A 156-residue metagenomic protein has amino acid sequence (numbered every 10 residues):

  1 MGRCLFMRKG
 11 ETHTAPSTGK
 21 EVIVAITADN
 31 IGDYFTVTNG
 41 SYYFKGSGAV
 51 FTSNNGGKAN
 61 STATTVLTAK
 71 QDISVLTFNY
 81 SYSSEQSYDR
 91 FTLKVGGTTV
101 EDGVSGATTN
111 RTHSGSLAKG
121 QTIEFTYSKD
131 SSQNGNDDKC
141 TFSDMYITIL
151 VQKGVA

Functional and structural regions predicted by a protein language model:
M1-N30, L150-A156: Enriched but not universal
T18-T52: Extracellular glycan-recognition surfaces and repeat-rich motifs
G48-Q71, Y88, T108-S114, T141-S143: Short beta-strands within extracellular/lumenal beta-sheet-rich domains
A69-T77, G120: Extended extracellular/luminal ectodomain segments enriched in beta-structured repeat modules
N79-E85, S128-D130: Solvent-exposed strand-to-loop "edge" motifs in beta-rich extracellular domains
Q86-T98: Short, surface-exposed beta-strand/strand-loop-strand elements in extracellular ectodomains
G97-K119, S128-D130: Extracellular carbohydrate recognition and processing domains and analogous Trp-centered ligand-binding platforms
F125-N136: Short beta-strand-plus-loop segments that form exposed binding edges in beta-rich domains
